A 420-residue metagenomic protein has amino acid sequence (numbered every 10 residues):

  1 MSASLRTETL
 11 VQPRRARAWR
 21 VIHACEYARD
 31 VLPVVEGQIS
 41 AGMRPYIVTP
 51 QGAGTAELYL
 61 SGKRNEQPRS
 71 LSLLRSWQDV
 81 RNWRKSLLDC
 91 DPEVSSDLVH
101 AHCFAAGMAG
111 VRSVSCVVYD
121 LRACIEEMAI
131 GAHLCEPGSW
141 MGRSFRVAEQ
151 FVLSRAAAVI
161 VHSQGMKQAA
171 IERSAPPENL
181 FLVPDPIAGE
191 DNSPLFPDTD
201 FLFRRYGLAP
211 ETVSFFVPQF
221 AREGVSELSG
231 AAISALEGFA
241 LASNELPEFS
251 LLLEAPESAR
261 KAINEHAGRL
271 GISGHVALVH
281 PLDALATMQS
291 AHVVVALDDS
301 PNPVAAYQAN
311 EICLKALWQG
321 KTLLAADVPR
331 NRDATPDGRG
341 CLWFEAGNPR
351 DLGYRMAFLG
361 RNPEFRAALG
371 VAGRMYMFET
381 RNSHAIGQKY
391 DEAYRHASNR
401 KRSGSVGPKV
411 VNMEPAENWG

Functional and structural regions predicted by a protein language model:
M1-G54, E414-G420: N-terminal subdomain of nucleotide-sugar transferases
L88, I125, S139-V159: Membrane-proximal helix-turn-helix segments that form the acceptor-binding/catalytic region of lipid-linked
A157, M288-A306, K321-T322: Acidic donor-binding loop of glycosyltransferase active sites
G165, P186: Carbohydrate-associated surface elements
G224-G230, A296-L314, A326-D333: Nucleotide-sugar-dependent
K261-L282: Nucleotide-activated donor-binding/catalytic signature segment of Leloir-type glycosyltransferases, i.e., the conserved
D337-G338, L342-N348, F358-P363: Conserved acidic donor-binding segment of nucleotide-sugar-dependent glycosyltransferases
D351, F358, F365-E379, I386: A short, well-ordered alpha-helix in the C-terminal region of glycosyltransferases
